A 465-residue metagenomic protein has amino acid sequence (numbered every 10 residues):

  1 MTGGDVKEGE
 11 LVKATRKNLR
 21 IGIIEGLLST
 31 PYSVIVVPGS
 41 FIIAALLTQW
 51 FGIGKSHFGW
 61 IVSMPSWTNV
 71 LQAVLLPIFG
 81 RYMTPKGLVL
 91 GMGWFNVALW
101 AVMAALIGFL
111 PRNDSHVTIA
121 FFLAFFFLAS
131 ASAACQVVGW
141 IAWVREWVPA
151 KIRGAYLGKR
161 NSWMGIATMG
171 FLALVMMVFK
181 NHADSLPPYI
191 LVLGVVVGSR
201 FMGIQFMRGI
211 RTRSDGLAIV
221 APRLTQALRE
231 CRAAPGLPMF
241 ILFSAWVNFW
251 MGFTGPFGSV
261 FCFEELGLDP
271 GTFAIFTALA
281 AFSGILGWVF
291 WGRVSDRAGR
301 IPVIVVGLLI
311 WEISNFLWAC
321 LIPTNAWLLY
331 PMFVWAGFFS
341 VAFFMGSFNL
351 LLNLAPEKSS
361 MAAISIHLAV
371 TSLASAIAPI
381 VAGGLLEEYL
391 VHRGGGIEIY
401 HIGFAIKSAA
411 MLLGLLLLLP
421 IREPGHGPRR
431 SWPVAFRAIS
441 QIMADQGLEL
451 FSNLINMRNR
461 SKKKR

Functional and structural regions predicted by a protein language model:
T2-L19, T212-L242, E265, P428-R465: Juxtamembrane intracellular "pre-TM" segments in multi-pass secondary transporters
T2-L71, L76-F79, N96, A104 (+1 more regions): Helix-loop boundary and gating motifs at the non-cytosolic
L71-G87, F179, G287-R300, L386-E387: Helix-to-loop junctions at the C-terminal end of transmembrane segments in multipass secondary transporters
R81-A98, K159, L186, R297-L308: Cytoplasmic membrane-interface "Motif A"-like loop-to-helix N-cap segments of 12-TM Major Facilitator Superfamily
G87, M177-V197, E387-A410: A membrane-interface helix-boundary motif in multi-pass transporters
W94-S115, K180, L309-T324: C-terminal ends and interior cores of transmembrane alpha-helices in multi-pass membrane transporters/permeases
L99-W100, S115-Q136, W327-F343: Hydrophobic core of transmembrane alpha-helices in multi-pass small-molecule transporters, especially MFS/SLC-type
A133-V148, A342-P356: Intracellular juxtamembrane helix-capping segments at the cytosolic ends of symmetry-related transmembrane helices
